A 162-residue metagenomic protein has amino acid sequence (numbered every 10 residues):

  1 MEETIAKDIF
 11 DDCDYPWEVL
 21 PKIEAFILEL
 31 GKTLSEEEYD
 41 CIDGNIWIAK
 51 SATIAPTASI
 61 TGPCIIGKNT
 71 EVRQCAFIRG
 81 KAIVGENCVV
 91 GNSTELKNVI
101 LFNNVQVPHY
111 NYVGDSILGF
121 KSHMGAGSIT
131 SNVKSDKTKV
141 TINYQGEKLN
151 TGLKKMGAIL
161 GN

Functional and structural regions predicted by a protein language model:
M1-N45, K50: Terminal amphipathic alpha-helical/low-complexity segments used for targeting or macromolecular assembly
G31, A58-I66, E71-L160: Flexible, glycine/small-residue-enriched loop-and-beta-strand segment within the central core of proteins
A49-A52, G67: Periodic glycine anchor positions in long extracellular repeat architectures
T53-T57: LRR N-terminal entry segment and analogous cap-like coil->beta motifs
